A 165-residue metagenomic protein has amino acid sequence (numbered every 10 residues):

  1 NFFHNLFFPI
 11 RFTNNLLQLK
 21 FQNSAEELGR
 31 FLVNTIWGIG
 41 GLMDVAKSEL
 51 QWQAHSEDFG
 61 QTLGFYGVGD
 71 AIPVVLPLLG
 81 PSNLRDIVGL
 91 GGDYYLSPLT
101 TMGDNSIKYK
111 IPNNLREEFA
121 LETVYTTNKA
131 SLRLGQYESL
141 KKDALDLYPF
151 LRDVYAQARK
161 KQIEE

Functional and structural regions predicted by a protein language model:
N1-L84: Mid-length scaffold segments of soluble, non-membrane domains
Q61, Y66-E165: A structured, mid-to-C-terminal "fold-capping" secondary-structure block
